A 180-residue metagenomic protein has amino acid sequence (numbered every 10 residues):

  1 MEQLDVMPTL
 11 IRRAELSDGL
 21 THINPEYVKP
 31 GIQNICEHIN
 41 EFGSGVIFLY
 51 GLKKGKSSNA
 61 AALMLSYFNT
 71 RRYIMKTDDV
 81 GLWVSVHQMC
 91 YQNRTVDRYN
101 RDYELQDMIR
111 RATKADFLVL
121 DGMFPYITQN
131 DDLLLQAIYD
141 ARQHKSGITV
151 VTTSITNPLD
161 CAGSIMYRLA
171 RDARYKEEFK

Functional and structural regions predicted by a protein language model:
M1-H38, R174-K180: A short, basic N-terminal segment
H22-P30, Y50-L52, F68-K114: Short glycine-rich substrate-engagement loop in P-loop NTPases that contacts/grips substrate
V28-Q33, A61-M64, R71, L135: Well-ordered, non-membrane alpha-helical segments in soluble/globular domains
E37-I39, V96-L118, L133-A141: Conserved alpha-helical scaffold flanking the Walker A/P-loop in AAA+ ATPase domains
E41-A62: Walker A/P-loop nucleotide-binding motif
I47, S57-S58, V80-L82, D116-L120: Conserved active-site beta-strand-loop modules that form the wall/rim of enzyme catalytic pockets and either contain
L65, T70, M89-V96, M123-K180: Replace "adjacent to P-loop NTPase cores in ATP/GTP-dependent enzymes" with "adjacent to NTP-binding cores
V80, K114-L118, Q143-V151: Loop/turn-to-beta-strand initiation segments
